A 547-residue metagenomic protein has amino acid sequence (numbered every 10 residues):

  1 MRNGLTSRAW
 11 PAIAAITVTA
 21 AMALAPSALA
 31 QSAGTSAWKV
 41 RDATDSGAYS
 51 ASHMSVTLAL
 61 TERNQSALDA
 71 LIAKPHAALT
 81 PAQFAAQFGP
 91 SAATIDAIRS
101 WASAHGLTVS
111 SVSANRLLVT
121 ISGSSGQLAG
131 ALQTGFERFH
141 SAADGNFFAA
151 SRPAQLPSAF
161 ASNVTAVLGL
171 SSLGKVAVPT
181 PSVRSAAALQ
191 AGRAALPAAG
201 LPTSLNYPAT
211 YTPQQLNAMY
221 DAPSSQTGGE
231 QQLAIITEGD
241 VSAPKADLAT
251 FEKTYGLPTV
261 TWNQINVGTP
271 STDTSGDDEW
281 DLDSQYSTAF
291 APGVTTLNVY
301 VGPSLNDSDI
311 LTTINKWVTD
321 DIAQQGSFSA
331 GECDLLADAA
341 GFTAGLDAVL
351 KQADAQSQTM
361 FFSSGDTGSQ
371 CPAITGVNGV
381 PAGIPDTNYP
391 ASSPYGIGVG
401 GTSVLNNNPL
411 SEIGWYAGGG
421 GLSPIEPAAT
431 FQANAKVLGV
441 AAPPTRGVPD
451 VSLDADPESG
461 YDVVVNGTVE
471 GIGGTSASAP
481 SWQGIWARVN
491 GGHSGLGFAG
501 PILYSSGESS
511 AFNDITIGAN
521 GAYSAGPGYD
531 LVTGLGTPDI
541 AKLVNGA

Functional and structural regions predicted by a protein language model:
R2-A14: Bacterial N-terminal signal peptides that target proteins for export
I13-A23: Bacterial N-terminal signal peptides
L24-A30: Sec/Tat signal peptide C-region and signal peptidase I cleavage site
Q31-S111, T120, S125-G398, S423-G474 (+4 more regions): Substrate-binding/charge-relay-adjacent region of secreted/lumenal peptidase catalytic domains
R116-L118: A generic structural signal for beta-strand entry/edge sites
P394, G398-A428: Polar, glycine-rich mid-to-C-terminal structural blocks that act as macromolecule-binding/assembly scaffolds
Q483-L531: An often Trp-containing, charged/polar helix-loop segment at the C-terminal end of enzyme catalytic cores
